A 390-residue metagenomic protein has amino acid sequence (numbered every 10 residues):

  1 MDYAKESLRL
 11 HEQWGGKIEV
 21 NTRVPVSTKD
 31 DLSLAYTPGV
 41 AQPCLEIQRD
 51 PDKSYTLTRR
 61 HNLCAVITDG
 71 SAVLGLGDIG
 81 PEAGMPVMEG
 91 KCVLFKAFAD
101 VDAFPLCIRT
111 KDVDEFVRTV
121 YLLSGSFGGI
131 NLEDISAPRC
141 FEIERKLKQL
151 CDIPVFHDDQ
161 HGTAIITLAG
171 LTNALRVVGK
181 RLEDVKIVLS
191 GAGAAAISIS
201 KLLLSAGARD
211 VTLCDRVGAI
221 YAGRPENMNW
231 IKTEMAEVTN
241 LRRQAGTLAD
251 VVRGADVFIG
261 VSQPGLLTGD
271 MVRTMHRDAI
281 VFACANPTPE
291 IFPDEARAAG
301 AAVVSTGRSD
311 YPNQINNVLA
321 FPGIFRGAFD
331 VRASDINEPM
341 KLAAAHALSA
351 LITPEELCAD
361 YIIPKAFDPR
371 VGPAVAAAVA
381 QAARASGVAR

Functional and structural regions predicted by a protein language model:
M1-V155, A376, Q381-A382, S386-R390: N-terminal ligand-binding/catalytic initiation module
E12, Y55-R60, K96-A97, L122-S124 (+8 more regions): Solvent-exposed alpha-helices and their adjacent loops that cap or buttress functional pockets in soluble metabolic
D69-S71, I79, I108-R109, D134-A137 (+5 more regions): Short, ordered loop/turn segments at secondary-structure junctions
L74, I79-K96, C151, H157 (+2 more regions): Glycine-rich phosphate/diphosphate-binding loop of Rossmann-like nucleotide-binding domains
P105, N131-D134, V155-D158, L189 (+4 more regions): General beta-strand structural signal in soluble alpha/beta enzymes
D158-D159, V178, A283-R390: Adenosine-phosphate binding glycine-rich loop
K232-A302, R308-D310: Rossmann-like adenosine-cofactor binding region
